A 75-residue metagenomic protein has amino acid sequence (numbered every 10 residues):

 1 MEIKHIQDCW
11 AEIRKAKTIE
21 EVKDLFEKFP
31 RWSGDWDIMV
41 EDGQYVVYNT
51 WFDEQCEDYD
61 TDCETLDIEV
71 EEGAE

Functional and structural regions predicted by a protein language model:
E2-Q7: A short beta-strand micro-motif
D8-A16: A short, exposed loop/beta-hairpin motif centered on an aromatic-Gly-Thr core
K15-A74: Acidic, low-complexity, intrinsically disordered interaction modules
